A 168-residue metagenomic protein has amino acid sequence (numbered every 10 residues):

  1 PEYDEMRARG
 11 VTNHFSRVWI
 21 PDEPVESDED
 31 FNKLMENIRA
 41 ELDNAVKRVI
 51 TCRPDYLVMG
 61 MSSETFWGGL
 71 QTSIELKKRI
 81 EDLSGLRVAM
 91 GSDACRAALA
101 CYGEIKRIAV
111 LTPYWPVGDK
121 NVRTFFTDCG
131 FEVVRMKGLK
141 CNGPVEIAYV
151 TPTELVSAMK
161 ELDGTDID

Functional and structural regions predicted by a protein language model:
P1-N44, L111, P116-E154: N-terminal glycine-rich anion-binding loop in soluble enzyme alpha/beta folds
Y3-D4, V46, K77-I80, R123 (+1 more regions): Short amphipathic alpha-helical segments and helix-helix/interface helices
I38-C52, S157-D166: Short, well-structured alpha-helical segments in soluble
V46-D93: Glycine/small-residue-rich loop that forms an oxyanion/phosphate-binding "nest" at active or ligand-binding sites
D55-G60, A109-T112, I167-D168: Periplasmic-binding protein-like
E64, R96, C141: Positions that flank functional sites
L76-G130: Hydrophobic, well-structured mid-protein blocks that either form specific transmembrane helices
